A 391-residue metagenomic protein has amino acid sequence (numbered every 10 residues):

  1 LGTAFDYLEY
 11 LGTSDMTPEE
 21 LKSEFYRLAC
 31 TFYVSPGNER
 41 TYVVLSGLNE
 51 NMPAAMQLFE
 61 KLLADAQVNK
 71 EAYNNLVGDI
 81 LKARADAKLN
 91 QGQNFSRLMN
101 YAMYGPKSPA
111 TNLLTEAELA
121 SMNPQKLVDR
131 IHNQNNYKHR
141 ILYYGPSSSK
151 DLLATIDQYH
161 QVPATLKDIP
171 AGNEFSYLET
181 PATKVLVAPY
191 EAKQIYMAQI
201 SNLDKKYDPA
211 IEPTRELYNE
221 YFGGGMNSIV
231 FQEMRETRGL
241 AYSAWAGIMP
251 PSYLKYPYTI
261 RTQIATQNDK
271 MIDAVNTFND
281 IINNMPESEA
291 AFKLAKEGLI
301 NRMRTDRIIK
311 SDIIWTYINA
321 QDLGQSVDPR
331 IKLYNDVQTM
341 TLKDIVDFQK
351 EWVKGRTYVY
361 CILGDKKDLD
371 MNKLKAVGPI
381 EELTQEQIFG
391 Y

Functional and structural regions predicted by a protein language model:
L1-E9, T13-D65, L76-A85, N90-S121 (+6 more regions): M16 family metallopeptidases and their MPP-like homologs
V68-N75, E382-Q387: Conserved short beta-strand edge segments in small beta-sheet-based binding/regulatory domains
I131-N133, S176, A188-P189, P251-L254 (+1 more regions): Replace "in large, NTP-powered and nucleic-acid-processing enzymes" with "in large, NTP-powered factors and other
R140-K205, I362-Y391: An aromatic/glycine/proline-enriched structural segment found at the starts of mature extracellular/organellar domains
A210-L217, F222, G378-E381: PPIase-associated folding chaperone regions across multiple families
